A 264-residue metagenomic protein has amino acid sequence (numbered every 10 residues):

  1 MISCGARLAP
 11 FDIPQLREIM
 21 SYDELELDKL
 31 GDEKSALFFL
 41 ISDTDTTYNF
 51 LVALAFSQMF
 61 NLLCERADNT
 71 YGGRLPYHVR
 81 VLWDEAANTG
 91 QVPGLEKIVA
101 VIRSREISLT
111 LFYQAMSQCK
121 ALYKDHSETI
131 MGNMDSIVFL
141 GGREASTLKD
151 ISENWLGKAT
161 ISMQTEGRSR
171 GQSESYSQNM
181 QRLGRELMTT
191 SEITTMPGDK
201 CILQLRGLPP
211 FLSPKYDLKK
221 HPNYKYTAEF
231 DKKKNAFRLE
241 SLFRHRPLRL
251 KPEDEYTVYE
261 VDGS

Functional and structural regions predicted by a protein language model:
M1-I107, L122, G132, S191-K215 (+2 more regions): P-loop NTPase motor domains
V99-I202: Conserved ATP-driven motor cores of ASCE-family P-loop NTPases powering translocation/secretion/packaging/pilus
